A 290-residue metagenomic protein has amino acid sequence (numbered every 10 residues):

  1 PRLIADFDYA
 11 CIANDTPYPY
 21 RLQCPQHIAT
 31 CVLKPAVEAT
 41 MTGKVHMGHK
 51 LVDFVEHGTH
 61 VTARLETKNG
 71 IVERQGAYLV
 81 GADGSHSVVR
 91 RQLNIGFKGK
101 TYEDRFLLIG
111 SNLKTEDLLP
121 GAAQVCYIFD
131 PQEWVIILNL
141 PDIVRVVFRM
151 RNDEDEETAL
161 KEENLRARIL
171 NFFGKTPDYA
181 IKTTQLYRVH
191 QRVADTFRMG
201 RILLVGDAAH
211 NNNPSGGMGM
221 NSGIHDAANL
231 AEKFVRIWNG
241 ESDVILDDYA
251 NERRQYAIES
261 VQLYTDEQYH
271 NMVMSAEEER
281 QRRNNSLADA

Functional and structural regions predicted by a protein language model:
P1-A290: Core Rossmann-like FAD-binding/catalytic domain of the broad FAD-dependent monooxygenase superfamily
